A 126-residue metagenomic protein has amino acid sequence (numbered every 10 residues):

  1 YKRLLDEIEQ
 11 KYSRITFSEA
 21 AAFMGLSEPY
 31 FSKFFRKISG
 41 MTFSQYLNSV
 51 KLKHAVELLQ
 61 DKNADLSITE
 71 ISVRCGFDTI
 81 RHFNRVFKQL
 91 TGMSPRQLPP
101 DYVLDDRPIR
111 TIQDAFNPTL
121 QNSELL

Functional and structural regions predicted by a protein language model:
Y1-I15, E19-M24, Q45-L66, P108 (+1 more regions): A short, Lys/Arg-enriched amphipathic alpha-helix from helix-turn-helix/homeodomain DNA-binding modules
K2-L4, E9-S13, F43, V103 (+1 more regions): Proteins with a high burden of low-complexity, intrinsically disordered sequence enriched in S/T/G/P/A and R, requiring
R14, S18-V50, S72-Q97: Basic/polar phosphate-binding segments, predominantly the helix-turn-helix DNA-binding elements of transcriptional
F34, A64, F116-P118: Short, low-complexity, polar/charged sequence segments that are solvent-exposed and flexible
L59, R74, R85-L126: …primarily DNA-binding HTH/wHTH and HhH modules…
